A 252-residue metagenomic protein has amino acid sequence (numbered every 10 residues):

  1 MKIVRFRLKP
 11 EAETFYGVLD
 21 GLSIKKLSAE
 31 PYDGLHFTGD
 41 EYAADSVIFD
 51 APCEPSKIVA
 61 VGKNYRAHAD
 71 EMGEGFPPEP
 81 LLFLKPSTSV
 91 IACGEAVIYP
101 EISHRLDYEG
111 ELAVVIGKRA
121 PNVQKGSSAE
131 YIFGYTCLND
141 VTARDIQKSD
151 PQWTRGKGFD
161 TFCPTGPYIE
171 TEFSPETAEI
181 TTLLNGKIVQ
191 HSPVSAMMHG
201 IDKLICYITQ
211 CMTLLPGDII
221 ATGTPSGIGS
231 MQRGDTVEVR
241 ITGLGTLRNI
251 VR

Functional and structural regions predicted by a protein language model:
M1-P80, F173, K187-I188, E238-R240: N-terminal non-catalytic cap/leader segment that marks the start of a structured domain
I48, P52, H68, F76 (+2 more regions): Catalytic-pocket segment enriched in acidic/His residues
A60, A92, D107-E109, L215 (+1 more regions): Residue-level recognition of short, solvent-exposed, well-ordered loop/turn junctions that link secondary-structure
F76-C93, Y108, E238-T242: Structural signature of FAD isoalloxazine-binding scaffolds in flavoprotein oxidoreductases
K85, G110-L112, I116-K118, T136-V141 (+2 more regions): Short, structured patches in soluble enzyme cores that scaffold and shape functional sites
C93-A113: A structural-propensity feature for long, helix-poor, extended segments
P121-T136: N-terminal accessory regions of nucleic-acid-interacting proteins
